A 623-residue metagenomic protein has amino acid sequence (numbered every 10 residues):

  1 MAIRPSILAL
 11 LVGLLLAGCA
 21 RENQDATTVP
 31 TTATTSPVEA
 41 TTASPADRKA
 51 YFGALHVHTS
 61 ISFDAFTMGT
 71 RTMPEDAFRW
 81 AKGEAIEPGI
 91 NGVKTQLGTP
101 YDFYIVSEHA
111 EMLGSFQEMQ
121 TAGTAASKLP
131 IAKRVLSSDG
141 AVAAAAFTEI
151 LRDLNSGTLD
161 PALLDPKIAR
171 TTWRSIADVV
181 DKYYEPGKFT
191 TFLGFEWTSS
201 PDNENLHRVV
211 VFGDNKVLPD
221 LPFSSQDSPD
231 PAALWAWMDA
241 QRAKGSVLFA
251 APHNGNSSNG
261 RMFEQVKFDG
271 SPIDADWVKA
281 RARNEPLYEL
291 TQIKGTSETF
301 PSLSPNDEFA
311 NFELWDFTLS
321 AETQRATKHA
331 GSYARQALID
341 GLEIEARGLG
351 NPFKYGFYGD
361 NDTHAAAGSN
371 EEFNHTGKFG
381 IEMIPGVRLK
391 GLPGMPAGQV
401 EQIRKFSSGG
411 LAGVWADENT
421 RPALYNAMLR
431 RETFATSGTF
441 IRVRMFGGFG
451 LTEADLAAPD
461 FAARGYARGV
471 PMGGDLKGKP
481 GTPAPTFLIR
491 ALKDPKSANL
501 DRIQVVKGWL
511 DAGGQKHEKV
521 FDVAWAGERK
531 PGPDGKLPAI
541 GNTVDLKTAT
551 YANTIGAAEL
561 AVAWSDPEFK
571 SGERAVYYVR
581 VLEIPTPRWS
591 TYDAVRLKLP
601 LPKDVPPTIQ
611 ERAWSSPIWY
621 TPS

Functional and structural regions predicted by a protein language model:
M1-L8: Bacterial N-terminal signal peptides that target proteins for export
L16-G18: C-terminal motif of bacterial Sec signal peptides marking the signal peptidase cleavage site
A20-P74, F78, I86-L129, K133-R134 (+5 more regions): C-terminal functional module detector
A126-D160: Aromatic- and acidic-residue-enriched carbohydrate-binding clefts of CAZyme catalytic domains
S156, K216-D220: Active-site gating/metal-coordination segments in enzymes
V211-G213: Long, charge-dense tracts
K216, Q226-P229: Conserved, charged catalytic cores of large soluble enzymes
P222, A233: Acidic, metal/ion-coordinating pockets
